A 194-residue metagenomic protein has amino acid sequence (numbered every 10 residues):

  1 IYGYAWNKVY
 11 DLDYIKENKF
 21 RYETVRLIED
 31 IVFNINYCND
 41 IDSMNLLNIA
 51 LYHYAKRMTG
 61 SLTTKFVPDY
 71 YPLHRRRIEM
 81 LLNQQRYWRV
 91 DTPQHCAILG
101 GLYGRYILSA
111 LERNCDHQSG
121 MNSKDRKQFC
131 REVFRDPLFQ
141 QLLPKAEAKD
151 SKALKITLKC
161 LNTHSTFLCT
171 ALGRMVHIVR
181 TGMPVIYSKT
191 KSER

Functional and structural regions predicted by a protein language model:
I1-Y71: Donor-binding/catalytic cores of nucleotide-activated saccharide and glycerol-phosphate transferases/polymerases
A5, K16, G104-E112: Catalytic core and acceptor-binding pocket of nucleotide-sugar-dependent glycosyltransferases
R21-I35, R77-N83, D125, K159-A171 (+1 more regions): Short charge-dense sequence patches
I35, G101-R105: Non-catalytic, well-ordered alpha-helical scaffold segments
I49-M58, T64-P93, Y106-Q140: Catalytic core of nucleotide-sugar-dependent glycosyltransferases
T92-G101: All-alpha amphipathic helical-bundle segments outside canonical DNA-binding/catalytic cores that form hydrophobic
D116-R194: Membrane-interface aromatic/basic loop that binds lipid-linked glycans or pyrophosphate carriers, typified by
